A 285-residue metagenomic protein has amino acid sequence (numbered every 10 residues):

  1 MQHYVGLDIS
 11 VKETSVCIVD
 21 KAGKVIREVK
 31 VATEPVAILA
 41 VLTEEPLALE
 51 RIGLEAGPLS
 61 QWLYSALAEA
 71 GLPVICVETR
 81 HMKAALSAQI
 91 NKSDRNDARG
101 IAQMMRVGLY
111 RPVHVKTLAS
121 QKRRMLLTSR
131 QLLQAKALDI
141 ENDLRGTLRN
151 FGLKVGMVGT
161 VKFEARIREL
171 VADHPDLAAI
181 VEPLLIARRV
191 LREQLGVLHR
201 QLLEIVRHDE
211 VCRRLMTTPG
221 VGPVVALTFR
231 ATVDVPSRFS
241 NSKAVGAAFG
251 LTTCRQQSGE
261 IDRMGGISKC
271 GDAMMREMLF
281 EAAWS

Functional and structural regions predicted by a protein language model:
M1-S285: A detector of single, family-specific signature residues that are central to catalytic or substrate-handling motifs
